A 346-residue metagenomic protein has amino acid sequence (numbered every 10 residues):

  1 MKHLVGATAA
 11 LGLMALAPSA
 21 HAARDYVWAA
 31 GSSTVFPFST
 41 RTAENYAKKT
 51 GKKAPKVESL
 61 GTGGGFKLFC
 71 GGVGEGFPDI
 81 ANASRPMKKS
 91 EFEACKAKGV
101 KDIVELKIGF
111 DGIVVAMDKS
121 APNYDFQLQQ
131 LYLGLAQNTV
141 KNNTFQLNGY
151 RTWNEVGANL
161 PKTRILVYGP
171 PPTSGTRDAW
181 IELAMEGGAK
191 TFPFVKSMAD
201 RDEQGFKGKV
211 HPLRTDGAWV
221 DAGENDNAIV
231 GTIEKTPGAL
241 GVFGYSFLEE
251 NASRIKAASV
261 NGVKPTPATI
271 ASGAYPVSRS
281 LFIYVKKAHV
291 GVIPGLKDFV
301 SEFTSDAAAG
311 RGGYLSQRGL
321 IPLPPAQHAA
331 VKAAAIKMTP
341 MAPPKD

Functional and structural regions predicted by a protein language model:
M1-L4: Positively charged n-region of N-terminal signal peptides that target proteins for export
G6-A15: Bacterial N-terminal signal peptides
L16-A22: Sec/Tat signal peptide C-region and signal peptidase I cleavage site
A22-D346: Flexible loop/hinge segments at secondary-structure junctions
